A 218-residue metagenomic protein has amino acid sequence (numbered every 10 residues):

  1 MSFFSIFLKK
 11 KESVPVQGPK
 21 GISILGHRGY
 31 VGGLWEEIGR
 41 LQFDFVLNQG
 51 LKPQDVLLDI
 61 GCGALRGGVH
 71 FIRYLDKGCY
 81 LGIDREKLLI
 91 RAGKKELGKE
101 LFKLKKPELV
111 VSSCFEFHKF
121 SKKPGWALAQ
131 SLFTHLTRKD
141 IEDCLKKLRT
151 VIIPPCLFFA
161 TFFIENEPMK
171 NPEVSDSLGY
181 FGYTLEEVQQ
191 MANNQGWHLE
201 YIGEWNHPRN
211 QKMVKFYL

Functional and structural regions predicted by a protein language model:
S2-Q49, A64-K119, L136-D143, K147 (+1 more regions): Class I (Rossmann-like) S-adenosyl-L-methionine-dependent methyltransferase catalytic domain, capturing the SAM-binding
Q54-G63: Conserved class I S-adenosyl-L-methionine
G125: Conserved acidic residues
L128: A conserved beta-strand element that flanks and buttresses the S-adenosyl-L-methionine
S131-L132: Short catalytic micro-motifs in class I SAM-dependent methyltransferases
